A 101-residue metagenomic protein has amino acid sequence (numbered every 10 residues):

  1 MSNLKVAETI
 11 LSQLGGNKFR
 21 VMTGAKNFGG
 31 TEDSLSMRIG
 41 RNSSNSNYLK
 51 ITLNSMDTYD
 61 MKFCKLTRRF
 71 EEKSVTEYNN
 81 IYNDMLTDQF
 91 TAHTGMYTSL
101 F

Functional and structural regions predicted by a protein language model:
M1-S43, E72-K73: Negatively charged, low-complexity tracts enriched in Asp/Glu with abundant Ser/Thr
M37, M61-F63, L86: Generic structural hydrophobic/aromatic packing signal, biased to beta-strands
T52-M56: Short beta-strand micro-motifs enriched in acidic
D57-R68: Short, surface-exposed beta-strand/strand-loop-strand elements in extracellular ectodomains
T67-F101: Mixed-charge, Lys/Arg-enriched low-complexity segments
